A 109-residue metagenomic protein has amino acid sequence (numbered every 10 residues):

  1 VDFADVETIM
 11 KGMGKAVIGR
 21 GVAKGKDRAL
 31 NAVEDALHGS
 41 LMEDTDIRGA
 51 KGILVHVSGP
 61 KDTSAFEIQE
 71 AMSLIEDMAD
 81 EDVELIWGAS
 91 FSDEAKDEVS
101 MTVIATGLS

Functional and structural regions predicted by a protein language model:
V1-S109: Tubulin/FtsZ superfamily GTPase core signature
